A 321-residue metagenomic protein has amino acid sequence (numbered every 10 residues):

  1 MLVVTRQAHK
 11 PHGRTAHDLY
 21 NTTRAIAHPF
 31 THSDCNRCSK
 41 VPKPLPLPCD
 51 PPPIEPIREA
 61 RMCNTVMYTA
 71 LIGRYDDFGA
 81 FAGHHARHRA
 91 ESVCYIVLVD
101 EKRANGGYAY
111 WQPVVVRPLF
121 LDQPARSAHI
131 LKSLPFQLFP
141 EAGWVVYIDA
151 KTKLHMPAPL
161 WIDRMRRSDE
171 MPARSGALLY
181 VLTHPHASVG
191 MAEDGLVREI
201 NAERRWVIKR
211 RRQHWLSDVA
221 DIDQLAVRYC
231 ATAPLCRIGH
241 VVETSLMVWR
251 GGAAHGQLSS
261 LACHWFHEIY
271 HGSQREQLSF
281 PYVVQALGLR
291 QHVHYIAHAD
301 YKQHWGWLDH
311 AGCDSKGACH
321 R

Functional and structural regions predicted by a protein language model:
V3-H129, L138-A142, H271-R275, L287-L289 (+2 more regions): N-terminal anchoring/stem segment of glycosyltransferases
D50-P51, E55-E59, M156, W161-E170 (+2 more regions): Membrane-interface amphipathic segments in extracytoplasmic regions
N64, S92, S133, Y147 (+1 more regions): Extracellular structured ligand-interaction cores
Y68-I72, V97-D100, I148-A150, M156-A158 (+3 more regions): Short His-Asn-centered micro-motif
D77-F81, G106-Y108, M156-W161, H304-W307: A short acidic (Asp/Glu
Q123-S133, L160-I162, L225-C230: Short acidic (Asp/Glu) patches
S133-N201: GT-A fold catalytic core of metal-dependent nucleotide-sugar glycosyltransferases, centered on the diacidic
R204-R321: Catalytic core and acceptor-binding pocket of nucleotide-sugar-dependent glycosyltransferases
